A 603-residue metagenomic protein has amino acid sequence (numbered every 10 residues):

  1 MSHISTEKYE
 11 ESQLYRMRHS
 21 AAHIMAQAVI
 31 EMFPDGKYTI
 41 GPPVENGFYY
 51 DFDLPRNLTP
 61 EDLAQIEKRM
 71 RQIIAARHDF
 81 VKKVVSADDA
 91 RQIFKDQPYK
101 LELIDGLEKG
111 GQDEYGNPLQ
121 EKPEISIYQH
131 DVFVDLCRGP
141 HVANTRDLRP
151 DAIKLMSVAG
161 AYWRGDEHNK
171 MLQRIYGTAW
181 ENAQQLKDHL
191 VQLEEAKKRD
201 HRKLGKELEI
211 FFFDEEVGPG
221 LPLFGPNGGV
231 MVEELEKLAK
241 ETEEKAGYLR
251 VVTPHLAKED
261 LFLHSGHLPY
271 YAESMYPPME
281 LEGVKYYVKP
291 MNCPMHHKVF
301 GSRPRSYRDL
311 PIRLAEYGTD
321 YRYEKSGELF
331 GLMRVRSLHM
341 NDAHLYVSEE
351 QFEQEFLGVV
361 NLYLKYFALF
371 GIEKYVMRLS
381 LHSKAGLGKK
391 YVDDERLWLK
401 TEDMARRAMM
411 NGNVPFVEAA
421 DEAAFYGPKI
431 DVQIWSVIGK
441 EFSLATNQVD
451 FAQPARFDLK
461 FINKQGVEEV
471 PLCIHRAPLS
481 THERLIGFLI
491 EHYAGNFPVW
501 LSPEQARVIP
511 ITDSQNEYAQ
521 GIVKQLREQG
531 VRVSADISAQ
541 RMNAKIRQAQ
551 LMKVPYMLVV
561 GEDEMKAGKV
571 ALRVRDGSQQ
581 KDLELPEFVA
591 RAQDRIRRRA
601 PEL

Functional and structural regions predicted by a protein language model:
M1-K37, E45, D51-L603: NTP/phosphate- and nucleic-acid-binding module
P42: Structural signature of FAD isoalloxazine-binding scaffolds in flavoprotein oxidoreductases
